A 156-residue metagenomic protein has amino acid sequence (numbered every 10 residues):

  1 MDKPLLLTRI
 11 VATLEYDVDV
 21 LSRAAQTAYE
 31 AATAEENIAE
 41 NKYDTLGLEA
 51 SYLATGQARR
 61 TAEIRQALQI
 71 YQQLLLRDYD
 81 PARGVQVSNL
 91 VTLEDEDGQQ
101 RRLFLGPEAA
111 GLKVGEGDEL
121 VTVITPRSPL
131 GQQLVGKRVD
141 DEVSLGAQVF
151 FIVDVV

Functional and structural regions predicted by a protein language model:
M1-D80: N-terminal intrinsically disordered, low-complexity, charge/repeat-rich segments that act as generic
Y16, Y29, F104, F150-F151: Phenylalanine-focused residue identity feature
Y79-S144, F150: Non-DNA-binding regulatory cores of transcription-related proteins, predominantly C-terminal effector-binding
V153-V156: Short, compositionally biased
